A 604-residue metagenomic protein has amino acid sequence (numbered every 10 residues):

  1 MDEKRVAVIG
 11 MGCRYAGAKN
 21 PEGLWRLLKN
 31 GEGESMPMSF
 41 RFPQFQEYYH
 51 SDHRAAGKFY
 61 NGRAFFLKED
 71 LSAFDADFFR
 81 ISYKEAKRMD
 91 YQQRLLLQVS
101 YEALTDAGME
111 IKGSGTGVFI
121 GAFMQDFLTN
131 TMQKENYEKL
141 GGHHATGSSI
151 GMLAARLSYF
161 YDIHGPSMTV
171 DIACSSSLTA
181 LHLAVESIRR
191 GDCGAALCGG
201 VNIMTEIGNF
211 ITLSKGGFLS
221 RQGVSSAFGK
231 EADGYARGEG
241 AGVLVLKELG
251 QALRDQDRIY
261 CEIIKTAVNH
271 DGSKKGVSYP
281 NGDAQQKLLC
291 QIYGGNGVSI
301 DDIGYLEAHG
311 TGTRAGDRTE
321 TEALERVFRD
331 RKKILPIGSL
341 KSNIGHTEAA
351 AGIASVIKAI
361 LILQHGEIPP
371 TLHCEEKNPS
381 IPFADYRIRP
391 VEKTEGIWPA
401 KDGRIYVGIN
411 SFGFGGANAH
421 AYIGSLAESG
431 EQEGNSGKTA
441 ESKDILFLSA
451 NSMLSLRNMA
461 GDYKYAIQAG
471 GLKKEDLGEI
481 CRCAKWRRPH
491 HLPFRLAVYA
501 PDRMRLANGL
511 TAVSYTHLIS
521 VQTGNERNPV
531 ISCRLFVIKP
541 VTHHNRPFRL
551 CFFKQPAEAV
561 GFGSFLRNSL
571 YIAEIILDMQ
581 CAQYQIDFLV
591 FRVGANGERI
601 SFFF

Functional and structural regions predicted by a protein language model:
D2-G437, Y465: Condensing-enzyme catalytic core of the thiolase-fold
G12-R14, P280-G295, Y406-L518, S532: Flexible catalytic loop/linker elements that gate and position reactive groups at enzyme active sites
E32, A460, G597: Short amphipathic alpha-helical/adjacent loop interface patches that line ligand and macromolecule-binding sites
K230, I538, L550, K554-Q555 (+3 more regions): Generic detector of N-terminal low-structure segments
T394-E395, I480, F562-F565: Short, motif-level signal for alpha-helix interfacial/capping segments enriched in acidic residues and aromatics/proline
G430, G434, G524, G561-G563 (+2 more regions): Residue-identity detector for glycine
S520-I531, P540, H544-F548, A559 (+3 more regions): Alpha-helix boundary/capping motif
